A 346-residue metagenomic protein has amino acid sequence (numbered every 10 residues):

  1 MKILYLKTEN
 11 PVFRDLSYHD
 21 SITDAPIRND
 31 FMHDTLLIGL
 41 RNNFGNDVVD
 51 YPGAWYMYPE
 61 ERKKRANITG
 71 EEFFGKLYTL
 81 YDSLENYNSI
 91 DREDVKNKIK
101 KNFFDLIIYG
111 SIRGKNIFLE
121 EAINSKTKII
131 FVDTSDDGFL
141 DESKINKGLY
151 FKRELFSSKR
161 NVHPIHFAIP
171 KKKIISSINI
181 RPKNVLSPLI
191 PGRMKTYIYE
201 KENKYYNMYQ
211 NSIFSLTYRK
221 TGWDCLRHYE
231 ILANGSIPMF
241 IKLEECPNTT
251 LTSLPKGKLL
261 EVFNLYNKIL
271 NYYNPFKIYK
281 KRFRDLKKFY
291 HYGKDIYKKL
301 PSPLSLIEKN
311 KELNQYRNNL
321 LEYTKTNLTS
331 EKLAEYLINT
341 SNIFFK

Functional and structural regions predicted by a protein language model:
M1-Y56: N-terminal subdomain of nucleotide-sugar transferases
L6-K7, Y109-S111, V132-T134, K152-R153 (+4 more regions): Short His-Asn-centered micro-motif
E9-N10, G53-M57, I112-R113, T134-G138 (+1 more regions): Short beta-alpha junction loops
S17-H33, L149, R153-F214, R227 (+5 more regions): Conserved catalytic-core segment of nucleotide-activated headgroup transferases in glycan assembly
V48, I129, P238-M239: Hydrophobic beta-strand scaffold residues
N67-K98: Glycine-rich, highly charged phosphate/nucleotide-binding loops
N97-R193, T326-L328, K332, Y336-S341: Catalytic core of nucleotide-activated saccharide and alditol-phosphate transferases
K201-F345: Catalytic binding pocket for nucleotide-activated donors in carbohydrate/polymer assembly enzymes
